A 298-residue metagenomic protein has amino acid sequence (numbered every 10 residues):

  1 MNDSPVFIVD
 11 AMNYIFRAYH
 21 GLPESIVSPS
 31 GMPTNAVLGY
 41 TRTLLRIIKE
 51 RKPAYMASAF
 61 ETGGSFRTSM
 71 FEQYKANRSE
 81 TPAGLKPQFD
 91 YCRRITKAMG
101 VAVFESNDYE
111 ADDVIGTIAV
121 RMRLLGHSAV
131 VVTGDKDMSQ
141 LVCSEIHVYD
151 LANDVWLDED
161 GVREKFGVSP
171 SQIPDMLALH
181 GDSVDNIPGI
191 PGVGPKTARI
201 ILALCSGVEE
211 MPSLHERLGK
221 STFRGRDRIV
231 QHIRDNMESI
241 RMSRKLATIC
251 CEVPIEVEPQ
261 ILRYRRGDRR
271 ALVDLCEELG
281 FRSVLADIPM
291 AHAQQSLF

Functional and structural regions predicted by a protein language model:
N2-D3, P53-A54, L124, E145 (+1 more regions): Non-catalytic nucleic-acid-binding/docking modules located in mid-to-C-terminal regions of nucleic-acid enzymes
N2-V132, K136-D158, S239-M242, T248-E256 (+1 more regions): Noncatalytic, basic helical substrate-engagement surface that gates or grips nucleic-acid strands
